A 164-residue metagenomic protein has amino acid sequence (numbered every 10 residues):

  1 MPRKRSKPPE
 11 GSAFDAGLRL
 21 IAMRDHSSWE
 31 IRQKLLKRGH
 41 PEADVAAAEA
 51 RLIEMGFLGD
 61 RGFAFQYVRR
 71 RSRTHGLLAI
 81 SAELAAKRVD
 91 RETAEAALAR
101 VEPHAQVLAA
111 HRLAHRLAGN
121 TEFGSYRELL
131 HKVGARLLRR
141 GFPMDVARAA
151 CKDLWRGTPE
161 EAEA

Functional and structural regions predicted by a protein language model:
M1-A164: An alpha-helical, amphipathic repeat domain used for nucleic-acid recognition, typified by the mTERF helical solenoid
